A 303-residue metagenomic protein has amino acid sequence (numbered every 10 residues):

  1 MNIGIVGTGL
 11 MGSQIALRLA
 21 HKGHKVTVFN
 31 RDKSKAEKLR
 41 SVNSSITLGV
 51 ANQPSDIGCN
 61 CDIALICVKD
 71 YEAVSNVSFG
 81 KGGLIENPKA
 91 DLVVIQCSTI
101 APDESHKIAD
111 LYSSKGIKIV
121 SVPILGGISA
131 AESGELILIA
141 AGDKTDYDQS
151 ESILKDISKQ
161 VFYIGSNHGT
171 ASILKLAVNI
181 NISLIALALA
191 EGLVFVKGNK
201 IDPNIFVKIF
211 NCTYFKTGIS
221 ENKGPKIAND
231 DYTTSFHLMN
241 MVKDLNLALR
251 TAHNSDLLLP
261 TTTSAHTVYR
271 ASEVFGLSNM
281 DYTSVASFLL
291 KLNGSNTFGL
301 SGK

Functional and structural regions predicted by a protein language model:
M1-C67, L92, I128, Q160: NAD(P)+-binding Rossmann beta1-loop-alpha1 motif at the extreme N-terminus of oxidoreductases
I3, L10, Q14, I63 (+12 more regions): Amphipathic alpha-helical hairpins
H24, I117, I201: Short phosphate-binding/catalytic loops that engage adenosine nucleotides
A51-I66, Y71-L136: Rossmann-like NAD(P)(H) cofactor-binding subdomain of soluble oxidoreductases
I100-N179: Rossmann-fold dinucleotide-binding core
H168-L292: Helical "substrate-binding/catalytic lid" subdomain of Rossmann-like NAD(P)-dependent dehydrogenases/reductases
